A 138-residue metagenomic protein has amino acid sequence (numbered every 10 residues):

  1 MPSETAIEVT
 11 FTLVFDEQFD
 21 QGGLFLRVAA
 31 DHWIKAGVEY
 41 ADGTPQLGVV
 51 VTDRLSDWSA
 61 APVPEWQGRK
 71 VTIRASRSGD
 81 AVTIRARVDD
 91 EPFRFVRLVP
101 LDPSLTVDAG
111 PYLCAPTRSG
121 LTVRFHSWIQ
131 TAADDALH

Functional and structural regions predicted by a protein language model:
M1-I7, P62-R69, P103: Extracellular/lumenal carbohydrate-interaction signature centered on repeated Trp-anchored short motifs
M1-L47: Secretory/extracellular carbohydrate-interaction modules and structurally similar beta-sandwich "look-alikes"
T10-T12, F25, R74-S76, R85 (+2 more regions): Residue-level recognition of well-ordered beta-strand positions that form the cores of beta-sheet-rich folds across
H32-I34, D57-S59, E91-R97: Surface-exposed loop/edge segments in extracytoplasmic proteins
V51-R74: Short, aromatic/His-centered strand-loop micro-motif at the edge of beta-sheets
R69-T83, V88-D90: Localized edge beta-strand/strand-to-loop motifs within extracellular or lumenal beta-rich domains
R87-D108: Short, solvent-exposed beta-strand-to-loop segments that form ligand-recognition rims of beta-rich domains
L101-H138: Ligand-recognition surfaces built from glycine- and aromatic
